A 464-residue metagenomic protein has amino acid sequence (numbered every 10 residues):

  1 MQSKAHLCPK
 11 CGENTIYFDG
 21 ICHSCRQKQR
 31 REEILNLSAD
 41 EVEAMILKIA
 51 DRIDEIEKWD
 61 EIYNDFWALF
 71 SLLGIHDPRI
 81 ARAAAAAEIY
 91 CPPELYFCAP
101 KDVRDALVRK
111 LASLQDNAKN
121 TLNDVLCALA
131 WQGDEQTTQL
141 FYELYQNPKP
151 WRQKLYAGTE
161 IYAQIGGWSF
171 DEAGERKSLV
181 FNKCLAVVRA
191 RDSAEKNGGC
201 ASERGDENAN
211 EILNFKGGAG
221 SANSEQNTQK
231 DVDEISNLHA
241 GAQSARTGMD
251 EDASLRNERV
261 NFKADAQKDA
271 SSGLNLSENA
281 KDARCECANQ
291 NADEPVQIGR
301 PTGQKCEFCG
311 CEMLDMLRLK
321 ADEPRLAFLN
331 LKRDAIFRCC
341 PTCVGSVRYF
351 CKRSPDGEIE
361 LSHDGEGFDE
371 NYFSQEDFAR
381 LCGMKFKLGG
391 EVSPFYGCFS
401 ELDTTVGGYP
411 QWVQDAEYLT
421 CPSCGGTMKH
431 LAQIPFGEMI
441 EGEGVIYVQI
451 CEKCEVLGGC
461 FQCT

Functional and structural regions predicted by a protein language model:
Q2-G199, A266, E278, C285-T464: Preference for intrinsically disordered or flexible, low-complexity segments and adjacent hinge/connector residues
G198-A201, E207-E211, T228, V232-E234 (+8 more regions): Short hydrophobic alpha-helical segments enriched in small aliphatic residues
